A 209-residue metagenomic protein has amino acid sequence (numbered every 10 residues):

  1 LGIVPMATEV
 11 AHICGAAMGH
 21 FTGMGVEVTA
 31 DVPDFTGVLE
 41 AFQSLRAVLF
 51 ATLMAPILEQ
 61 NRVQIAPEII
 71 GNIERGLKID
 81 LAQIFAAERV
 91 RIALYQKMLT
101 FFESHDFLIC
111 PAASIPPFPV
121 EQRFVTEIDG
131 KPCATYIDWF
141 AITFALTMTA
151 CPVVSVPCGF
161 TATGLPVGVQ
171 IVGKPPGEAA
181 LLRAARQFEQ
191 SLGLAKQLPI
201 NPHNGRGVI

Functional and structural regions predicted by a protein language model:
L1-V4, D31-Q43, P67-I79: Flexible, acidic loop-helix segments that line cofactor/substrate-binding pockets
I3-V4, A11-M24, I79, I84-A86 (+4 more regions): Structural helix-boundary/capping segments
T8-A11, L39-L49, P119-V125: Short glycine/threonine-rich loop-to-helix capping motif typified by GTGT followed within a few residues by an Asp-Pro
G25-T29: A generic structural motif
F35, F42, G71, Y95 (+2 more regions): Tryptophan-centric aromatic hotspots in well-structured domains and transmembrane helices
A47-L99, P111, I115-P116, V120 (+1 more regions): Short helix-loop capping/hinge segments that flank enzyme active sites or metal/cofactor-binding pockets
A86, F118-W139: Short, surface-exposed loop/helix-turn segments at secondary-structure junctions that function as lids/hinges flanking
D106-L108: Short, Asp-centered acidic motifs that coordinate Mg2+ and/or phosphate in catalytic or ligand-binding sites
